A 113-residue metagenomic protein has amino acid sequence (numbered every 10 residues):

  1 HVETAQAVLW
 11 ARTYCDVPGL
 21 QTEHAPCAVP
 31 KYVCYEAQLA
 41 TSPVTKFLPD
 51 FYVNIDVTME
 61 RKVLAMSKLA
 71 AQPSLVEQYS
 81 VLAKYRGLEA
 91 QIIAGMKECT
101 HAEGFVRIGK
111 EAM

Functional and structural regions predicted by a protein language model:
H1-M113: Metal-dependent de-N-acetylase/amidase catalytic core
